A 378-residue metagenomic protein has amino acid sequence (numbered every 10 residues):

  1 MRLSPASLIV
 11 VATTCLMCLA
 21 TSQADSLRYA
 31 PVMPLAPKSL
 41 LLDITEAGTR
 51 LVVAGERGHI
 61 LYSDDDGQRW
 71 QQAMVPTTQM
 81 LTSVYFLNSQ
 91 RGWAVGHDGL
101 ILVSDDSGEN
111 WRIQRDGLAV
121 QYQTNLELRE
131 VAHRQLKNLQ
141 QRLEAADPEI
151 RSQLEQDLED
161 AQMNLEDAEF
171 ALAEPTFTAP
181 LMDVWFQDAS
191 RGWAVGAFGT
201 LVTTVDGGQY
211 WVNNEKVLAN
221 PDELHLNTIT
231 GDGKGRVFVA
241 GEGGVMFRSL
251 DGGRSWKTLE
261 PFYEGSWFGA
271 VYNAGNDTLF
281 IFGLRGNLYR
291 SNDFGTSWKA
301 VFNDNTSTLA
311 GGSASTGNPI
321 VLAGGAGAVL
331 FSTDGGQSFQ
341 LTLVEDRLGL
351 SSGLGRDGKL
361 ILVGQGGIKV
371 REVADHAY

Functional and structural regions predicted by a protein language model:
M1-I9: Bacterial N-terminal signal peptides that target proteins for export
I9-C18: Bacterial N-terminal signal peptides
S22-Y378: Residue-level hotspots at or immediately adjacent to binding/recognition sites across diverse folds
